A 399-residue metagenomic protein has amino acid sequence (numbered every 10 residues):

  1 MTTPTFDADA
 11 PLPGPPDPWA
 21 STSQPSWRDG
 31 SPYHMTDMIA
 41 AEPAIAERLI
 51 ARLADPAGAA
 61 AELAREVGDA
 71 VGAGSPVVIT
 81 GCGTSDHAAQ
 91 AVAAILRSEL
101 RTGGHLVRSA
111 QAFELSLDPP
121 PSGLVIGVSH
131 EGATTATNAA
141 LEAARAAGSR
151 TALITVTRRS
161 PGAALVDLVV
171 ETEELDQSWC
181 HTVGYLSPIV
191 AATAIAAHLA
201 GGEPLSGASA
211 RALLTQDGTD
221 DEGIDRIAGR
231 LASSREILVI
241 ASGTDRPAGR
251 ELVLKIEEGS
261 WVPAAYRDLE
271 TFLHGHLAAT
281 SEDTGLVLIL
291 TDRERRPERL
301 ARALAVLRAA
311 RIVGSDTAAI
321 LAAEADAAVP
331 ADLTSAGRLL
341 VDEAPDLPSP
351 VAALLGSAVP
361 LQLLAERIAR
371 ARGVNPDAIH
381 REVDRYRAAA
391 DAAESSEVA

Functional and structural regions predicted by a protein language model:
T2-M38, P43-L49, V166, T291-D292 (+1 more regions): Phosphate-moiety recognition in structured ligand-binding domains
T3-A20, P25, T36, I50-G74 (+4 more regions): N-terminal membrane-targeting/anchoring modules of bacterial envelope and secretion proteins
P25, D29, C82, H130 (+5 more regions): Hydrophobic alpha-helical scaffolding
W27, S116-L117, G229, A278: Replace "in large, NTP-powered and nucleic-acid-processing enzymes" with "in large, NTP-powered factors and other
S31-M35, V77, H87-V92, E251 (+2 more regions): Conserved phosphate/anionic-ligand binding catalytic regions in large, soluble enzymes, centered on
M38-P43, I50-G74, L168-V287, A369-A399: Active-site phosphate/pyrophosphate-binding segments
I39, L96, I126, I256 (+1 more regions): Terminal peptide-recognition signature
V71-D217, E282-D283, V287-A344, Y386: Glycine-rich phosphate-binding loops that contact phosphosugars or nucleotide phosphates
